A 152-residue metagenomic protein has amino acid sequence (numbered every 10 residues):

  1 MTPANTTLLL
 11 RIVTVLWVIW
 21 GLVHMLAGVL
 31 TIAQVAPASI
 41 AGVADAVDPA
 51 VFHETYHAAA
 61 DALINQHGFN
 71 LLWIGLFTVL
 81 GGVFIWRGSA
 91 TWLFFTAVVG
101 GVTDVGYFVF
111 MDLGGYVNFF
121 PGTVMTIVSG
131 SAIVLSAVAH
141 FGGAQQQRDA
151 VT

Functional and structural regions predicted by a protein language model:
T2-T152: Topology signature of small-to-medium multi-pass alpha-helical membrane proteins
